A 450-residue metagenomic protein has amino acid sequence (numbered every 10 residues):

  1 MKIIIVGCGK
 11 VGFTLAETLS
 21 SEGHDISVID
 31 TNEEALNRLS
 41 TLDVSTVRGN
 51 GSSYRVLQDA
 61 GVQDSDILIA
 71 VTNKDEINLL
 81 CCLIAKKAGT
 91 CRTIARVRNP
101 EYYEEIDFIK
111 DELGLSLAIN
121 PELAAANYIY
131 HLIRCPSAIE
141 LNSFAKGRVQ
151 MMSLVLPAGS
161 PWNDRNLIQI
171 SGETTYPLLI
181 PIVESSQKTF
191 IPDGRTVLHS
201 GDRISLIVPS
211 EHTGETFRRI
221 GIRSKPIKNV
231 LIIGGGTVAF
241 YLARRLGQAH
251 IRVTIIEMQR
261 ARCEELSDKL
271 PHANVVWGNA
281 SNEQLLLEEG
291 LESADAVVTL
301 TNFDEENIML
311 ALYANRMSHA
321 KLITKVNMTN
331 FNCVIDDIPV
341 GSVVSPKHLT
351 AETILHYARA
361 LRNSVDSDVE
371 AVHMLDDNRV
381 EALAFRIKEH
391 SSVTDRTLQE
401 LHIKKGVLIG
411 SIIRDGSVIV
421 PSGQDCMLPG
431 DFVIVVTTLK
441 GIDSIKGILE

Functional and structural regions predicted by a protein language model:
M1-E450: Cytosolic regulatory regions of ion transport systems
